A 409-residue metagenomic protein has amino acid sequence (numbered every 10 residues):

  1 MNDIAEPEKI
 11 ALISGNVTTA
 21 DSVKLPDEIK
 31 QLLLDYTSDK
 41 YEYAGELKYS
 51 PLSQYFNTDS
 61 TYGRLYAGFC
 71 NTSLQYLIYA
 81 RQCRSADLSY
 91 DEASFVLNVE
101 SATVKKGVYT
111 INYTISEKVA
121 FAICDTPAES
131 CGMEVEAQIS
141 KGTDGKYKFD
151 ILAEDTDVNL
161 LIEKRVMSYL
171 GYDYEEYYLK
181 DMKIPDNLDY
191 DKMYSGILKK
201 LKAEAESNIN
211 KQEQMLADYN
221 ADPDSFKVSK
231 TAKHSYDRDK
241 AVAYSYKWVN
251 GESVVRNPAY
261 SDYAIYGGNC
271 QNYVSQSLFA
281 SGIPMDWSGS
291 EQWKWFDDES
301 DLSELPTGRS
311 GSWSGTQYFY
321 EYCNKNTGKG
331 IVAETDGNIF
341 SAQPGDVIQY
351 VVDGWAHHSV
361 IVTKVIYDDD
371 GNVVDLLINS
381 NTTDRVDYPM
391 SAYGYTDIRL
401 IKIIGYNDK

Functional and structural regions predicted by a protein language model:
M1-L25, D186-K233: Juxtamembrane and targeting peptides
E8-D87, N257-P258, L278-A280: Core segments of small alpha/beta cavity-forming domains
L74-D125: Surface-exposed, charged secondary-structure patches
V96-A102, M133-K141, V360: Hydrophobic/aromatic beta-strand elements that line small-molecule binding cavities or substrate pockets in beta-rich
S130-E213, Y219, L376-L377: Short beta-strand edge/turn micro-motifs at domain boundaries
Q212, L216-T307: N-terminal capping segments
D297-L376: ...with weaker cross-activation on analogous glycine-rich loops/strands in unrelated enzymes
G371-V386, M390-K409: Low-complexity, Gly/Ser/Thr/Pro-rich intrinsically disordered linker/tail segments
